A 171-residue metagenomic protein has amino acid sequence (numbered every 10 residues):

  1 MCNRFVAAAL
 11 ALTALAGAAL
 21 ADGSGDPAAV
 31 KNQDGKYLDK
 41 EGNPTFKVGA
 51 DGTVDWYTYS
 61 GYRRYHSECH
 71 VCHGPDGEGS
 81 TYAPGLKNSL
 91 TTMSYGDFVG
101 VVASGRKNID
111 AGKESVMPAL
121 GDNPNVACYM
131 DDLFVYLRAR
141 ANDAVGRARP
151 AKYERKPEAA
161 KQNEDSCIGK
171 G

Functional and structural regions predicted by a protein language model:
M1-A7: Bacterial N-terminal signal peptides that target proteins for export
A16-A18: N-terminal signal peptide c-region/cleavage motif recognized by signal peptidases
D22-A28, S80-K87, G105-D132, L137-E158: Axial heme c-ligation environment in periplasmic c-type cytochrome domains
G23-R64, G171: Electrostatic cytochrome c docking/interface patches
V54, T58, Y62, T91 (+3 more regions): Solvent-exposed, acidic/flexible segments
Y59-H70, G79, M93-V99, P150-K152: Sequence context surrounding c-type heme c attachment/ligation sites in exported
Y65-P75, F98, V102, M117 (+2 more regions): The canonical Cys-X-X-Cys-His
E154-G171: Short, low-complexity, Pro/Ser/Thr/Gly-rich segments in the mature regions of secreted, periplasmic
